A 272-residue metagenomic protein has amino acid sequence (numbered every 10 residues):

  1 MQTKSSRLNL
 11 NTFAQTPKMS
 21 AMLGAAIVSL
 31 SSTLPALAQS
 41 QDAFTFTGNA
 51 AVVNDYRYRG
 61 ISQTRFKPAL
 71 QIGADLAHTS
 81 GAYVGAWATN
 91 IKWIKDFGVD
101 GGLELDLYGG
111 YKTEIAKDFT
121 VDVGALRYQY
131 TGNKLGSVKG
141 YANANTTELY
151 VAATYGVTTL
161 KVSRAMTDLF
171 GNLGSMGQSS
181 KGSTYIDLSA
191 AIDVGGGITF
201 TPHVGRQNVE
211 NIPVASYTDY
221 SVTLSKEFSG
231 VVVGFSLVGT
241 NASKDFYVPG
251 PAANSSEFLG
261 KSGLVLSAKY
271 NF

Functional and structural regions predicted by a protein language model:
M1-T45: Cleavable N-terminal export/targeting peptides
Q39-K92: Short glycine/proline- and aromatic-enriched beta-strand/turn motifs that initiate or cap beta-hairpins
F44, F66-L70, G101-L105, N143-L149 (+5 more regions): Residues that define the transmembrane beta-barrel architecture of outer-membrane proteins
V53-I61, T89-D96, A116, L126-S137 (+3 more regions): Sequence/structural signature of outer-membrane beta-barrel proteins
N54, L76-H78, Y111-T113, R127 (+6 more regions): Residue-level signature of outer-membrane beta-barrel architecture
S80-A86, K117-V123, V157-V162, G196-P202 (+1 more regions): Repeated loop/turn-to-beta-strand initiation elements of outer-membrane beta-barrel proteins
G140-P213, L237-V238: Detector for outer-membrane/organellar transmembrane beta-barrel domains, recognizing the amphipathic beta-strand
G156, V222, K226-V231, L237 (+1 more regions): Outer-membrane beta-barrel "beta-signal"
